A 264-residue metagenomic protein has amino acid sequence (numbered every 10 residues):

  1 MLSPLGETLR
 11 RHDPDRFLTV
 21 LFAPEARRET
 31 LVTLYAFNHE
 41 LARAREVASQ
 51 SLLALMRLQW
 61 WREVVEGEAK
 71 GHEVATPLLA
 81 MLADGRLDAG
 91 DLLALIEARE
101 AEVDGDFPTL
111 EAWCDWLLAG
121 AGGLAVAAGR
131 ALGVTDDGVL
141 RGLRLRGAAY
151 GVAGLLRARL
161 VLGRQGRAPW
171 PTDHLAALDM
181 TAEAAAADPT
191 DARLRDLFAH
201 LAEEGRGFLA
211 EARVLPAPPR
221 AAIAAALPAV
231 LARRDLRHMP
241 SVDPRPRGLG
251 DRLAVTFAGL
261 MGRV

Functional and structural regions predicted by a protein language model:
M1-A80, L92-R99, L117-V126, D136-L156 (+1 more regions): Catalytic cores of Mg2+-dependent Asp-rich isoprenoid enzymes
G85-L87, R220: Structured, non-catalytic alpha/beta "coupling" segments that mediate domain-domain communication and provide generic
E100-A112: Acidic/His metal-coordination segments adjacent to aromatic residues that form catalytic metal sites in metalloenzymes
A127-A131: Alpha-helical transmembrane segments of multipass membrane proteins
